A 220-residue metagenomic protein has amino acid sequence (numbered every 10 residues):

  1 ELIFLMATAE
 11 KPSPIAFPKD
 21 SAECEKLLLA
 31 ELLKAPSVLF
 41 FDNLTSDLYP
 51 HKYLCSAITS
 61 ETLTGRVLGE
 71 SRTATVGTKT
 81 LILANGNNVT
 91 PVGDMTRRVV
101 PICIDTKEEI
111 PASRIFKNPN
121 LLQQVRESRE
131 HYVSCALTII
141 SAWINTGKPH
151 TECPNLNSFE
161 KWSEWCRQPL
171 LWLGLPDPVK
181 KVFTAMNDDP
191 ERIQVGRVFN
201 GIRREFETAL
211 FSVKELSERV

Functional and structural regions predicted by a protein language model:
E1-I144, E218: Conserved NTP-binding/hydrolysis core of motor NTPases
M6, E25-L27, S37, F41 (+3 more regions): DNA transaction DNA-binding modules
